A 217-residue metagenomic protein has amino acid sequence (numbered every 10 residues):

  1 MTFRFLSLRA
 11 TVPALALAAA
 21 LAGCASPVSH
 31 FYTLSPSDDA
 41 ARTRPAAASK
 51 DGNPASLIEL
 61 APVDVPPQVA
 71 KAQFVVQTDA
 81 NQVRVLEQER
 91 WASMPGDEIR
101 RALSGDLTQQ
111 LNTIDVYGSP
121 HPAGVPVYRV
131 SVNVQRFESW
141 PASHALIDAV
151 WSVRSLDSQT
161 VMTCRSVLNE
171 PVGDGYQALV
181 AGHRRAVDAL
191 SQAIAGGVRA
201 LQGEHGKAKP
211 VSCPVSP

Functional and structural regions predicted by a protein language model:
M1-C24: Sec-dependent bacterial lipoprotein signal peptides
C24-A92, H144, G203-P217: A structural "domain/chain start" motif
A25-A41, G105, Q110-D157: Surface-exposed short loop/turn segments
L57-V63, V75-Q77, R129-N133, L146-S152 (+1 more regions): Soluble periplasmic/extracytoplasmic beta-strand elements of cell-envelope proteins
V83-R90, D157-A193: Short secondary-structure boundary motifs at beta->alpha junctions and helix caps
G96, R100, S104, T108 (+3 more regions): Extracytoplasmic/secreted envelope proteins and their assembly/folding machinery, especially bacterial periplasmic
A181-P217: Compositionally biased, intrinsically disordered linkers/stalks adjacent to structured regions
